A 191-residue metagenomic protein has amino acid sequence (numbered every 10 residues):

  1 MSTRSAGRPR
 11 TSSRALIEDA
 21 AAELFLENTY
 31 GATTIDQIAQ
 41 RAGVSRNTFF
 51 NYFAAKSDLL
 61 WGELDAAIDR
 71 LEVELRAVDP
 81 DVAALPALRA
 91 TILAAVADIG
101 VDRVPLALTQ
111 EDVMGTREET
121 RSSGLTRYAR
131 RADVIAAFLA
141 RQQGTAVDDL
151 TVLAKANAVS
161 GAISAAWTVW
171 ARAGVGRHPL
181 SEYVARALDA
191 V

Functional and structural regions predicted by a protein language model:
M1-N28, A32-V44: Basic, helix-initiating cap at the start of DNA-binding domains
R4, N28-Y30, F50-G62: HTH DNA-binding helix-turn interface
I17, A55-L60, R70-L71: Short amphipathic alpha-helical segment with a characteristic S/N-K-E followed by hydrophobic residues
N47: Key DNA-contact positions within bacterial/archaeal DNA-binding proteins
D69-Q110: Hydrophobic alpha-helical connector segments
I99-D102, Q142, A166-G174: Secondary-structure edge/capping motif, primarily at the C-terminal ends of alpha-helices and the immediately following
L106, A137, D148-W170, E182-V191: Hydrophobic alpha-helical segments that form the core of small-molecule binding pockets and/or dimer interfaces
E118-Q143, L150-N157: Amphipathic alpha-helical packing segments from all-alpha helical-bundle domains
